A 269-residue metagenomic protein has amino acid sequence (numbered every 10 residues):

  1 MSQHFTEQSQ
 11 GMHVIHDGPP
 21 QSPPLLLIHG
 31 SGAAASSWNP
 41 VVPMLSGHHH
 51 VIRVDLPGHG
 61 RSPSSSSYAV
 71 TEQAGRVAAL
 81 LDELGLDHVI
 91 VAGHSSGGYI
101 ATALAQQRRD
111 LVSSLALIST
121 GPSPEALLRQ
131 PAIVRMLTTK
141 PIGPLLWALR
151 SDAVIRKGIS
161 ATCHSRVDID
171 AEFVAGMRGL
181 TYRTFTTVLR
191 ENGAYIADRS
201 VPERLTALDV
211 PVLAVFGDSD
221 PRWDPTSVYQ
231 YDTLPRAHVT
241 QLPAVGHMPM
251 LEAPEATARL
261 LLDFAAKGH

Functional and structural regions predicted by a protein language model:
E7-Q10, I52-S96, R259: Active-site loop/oxyanion-hole signature of alpha/beta-hydrolase fold enzymes
H13-P63: Conserved HGGG/HGGXW glycine-rich cap/lid loop of the alpha/beta-hydrolase fold
P24, H50, D87-I90, L111-S114 (+2 more regions): Structural signature of beta-strand start/N-cap positions in the alpha/beta core of ABC transporter nucleotide-binding
P43, P211-V245, L251: Conserved loop-alpha-helix segment in the C-terminal half of the alpha/beta-hydrolase fold that carries the catalytic
G98-R109, L115: Short glycine-enriched nucleophile-adjacent loop and the immediately C-terminal alpha-helix near the catalytic center
Q106, S114-L145: Flexible "cap/lid" loop of the alpha/beta hydrolase fold
A126-R129, A148-T206: Conserved alpha/beta-hydrolase catalytic His-Asp/Glu region
L251-D263: Post-His helix in hydrolase/transferase enzymes
